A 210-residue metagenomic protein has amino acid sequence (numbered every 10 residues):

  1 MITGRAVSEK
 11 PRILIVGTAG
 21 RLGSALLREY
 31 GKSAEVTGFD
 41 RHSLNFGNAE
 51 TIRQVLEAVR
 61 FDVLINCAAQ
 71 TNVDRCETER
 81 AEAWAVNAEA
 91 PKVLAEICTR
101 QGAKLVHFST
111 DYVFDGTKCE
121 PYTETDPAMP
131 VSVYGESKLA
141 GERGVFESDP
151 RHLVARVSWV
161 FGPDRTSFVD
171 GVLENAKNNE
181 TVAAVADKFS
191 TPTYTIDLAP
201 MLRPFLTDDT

Functional and structural regions predicted by a protein language model:
P11-E29: N-terminal Rossmann NAD(P)H-binding glycine-rich loop of SDR-like oxidoreductase domains
V16, F39, L64-A68, L105-T110 (+2 more regions): SDR active-site strand-loop-helix element
L26, L56, L202-L206: Hydrophobic "lid"/C-terminal helical patch of Rossmann-like NAD(P)-dependent dehydrogenase/epimerase domains
S33-Q54: Adenosine-cofactor binding site in Rossmann-like domains, unifying the SAM/SAH pocket of S-adenosylmethionine-dependent
A49-V86, I97: NAD(P)H-binding glycine-rich loop region in Rossmannoid oxidoreductase-like domains and their noncatalytic homologs
V59, R100-G102, S148: Helix C-cap/helix->beta junction micro-motif
T78, A85, A90-V93, K104 (+2 more regions): Catalytic helix-loop patch of NAD(P)-dependent Rossmann-fold dehydrogenases
R143-P204: NAD(P)-dependent short-chain dehydrogenase/reductase
